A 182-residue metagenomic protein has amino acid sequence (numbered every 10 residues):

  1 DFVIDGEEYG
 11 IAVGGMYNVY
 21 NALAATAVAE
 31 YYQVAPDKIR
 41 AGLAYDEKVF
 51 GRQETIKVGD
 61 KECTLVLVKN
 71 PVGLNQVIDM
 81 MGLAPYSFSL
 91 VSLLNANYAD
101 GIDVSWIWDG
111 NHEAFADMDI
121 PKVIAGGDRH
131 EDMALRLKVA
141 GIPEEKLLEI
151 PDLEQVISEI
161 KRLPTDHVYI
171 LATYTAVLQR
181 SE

Functional and structural regions predicted by a protein language model:
D1-E8: Extended acidic/charged loop-beta regions that coordinate divalent cations and stabilize anionic phosphate/carboxylate
E8, N21-A24, Q155: Low-complexity, compositionally biased segments
E8-M16, C63-T64: A short glycine/serine-rich beta->alpha loop
V13-A24, V49-G51: Short glycine/threonine-rich catalytic loop with a Thr-x-Gly-x-Asp
A27-V34, A41-E182: ATP-dependent carboxylate-amine ligase
